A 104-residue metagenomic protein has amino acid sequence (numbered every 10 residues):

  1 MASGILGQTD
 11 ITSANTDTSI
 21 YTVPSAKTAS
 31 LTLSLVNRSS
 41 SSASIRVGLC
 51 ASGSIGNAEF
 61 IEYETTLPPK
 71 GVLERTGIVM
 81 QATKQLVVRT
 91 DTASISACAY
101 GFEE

Functional and structural regions predicted by a protein language model:
M1-T32, V36, T90-E104: C-terminal interaction-tip segments
A29-L31, A43, Y63, A82-K84 (+1 more regions): A generic structural signal for short beta-strands and their flanking turns/coil linkers
S30, A43, K70, E74-R75 (+1 more regions): Functionally constrained cores in energy, signaling, and assembly domains
L35, I45-V47, L86-V88: Hydrophobic beta-strand residues in large extracellular and virion-surface proteins
R38-S41: Short, acidic/polar linear motifs in exposed loop/turn regions
R46-C50, C98-Y100: Beta-strand signatures of extracellular beta-sandwich domains
S52-Q85, D91: Intrinsically disordered, low-complexity Pro/Gly/Ser/Thr-rich segments with frequent PxxP/GP/PP motifs and embedded
